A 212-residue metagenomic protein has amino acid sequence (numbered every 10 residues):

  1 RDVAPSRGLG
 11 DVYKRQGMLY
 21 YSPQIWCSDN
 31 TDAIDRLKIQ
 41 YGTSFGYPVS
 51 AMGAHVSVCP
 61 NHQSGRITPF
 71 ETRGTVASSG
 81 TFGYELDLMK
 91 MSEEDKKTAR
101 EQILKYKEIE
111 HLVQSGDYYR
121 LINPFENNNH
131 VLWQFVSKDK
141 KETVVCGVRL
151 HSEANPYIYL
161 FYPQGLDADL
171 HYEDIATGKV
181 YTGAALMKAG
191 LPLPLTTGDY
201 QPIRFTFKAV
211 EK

Functional and structural regions predicted by a protein language model:
D2-L9, Y13: Single conserved hydrophobic/aromatic residue that forms the stacking wall/gate of nucleotide- or nucleobase-binding
V12, L112-S115: Active-site loops and adjacent core secondary-structure elements that bind or stabilize anionic groups
K14-K107: Aromatic/acidic polysaccharide-binding cleft in carbohydrate-active enzymes
A77, V145, D174: Conserved, mostly hydrophobic/aromatic
L88-M91, Q114-F125: Short coil/turn segments at secondary-structure boundaries
P124-D167: Carbohydrate-binding surface patches
Q164-K179: Solvent-exposed beta-hairpin/edge-strand motifs
G183-K212: C-terminal beta-strand-rich structural cap/linker in extracellular carbohydrate-active enzymes
